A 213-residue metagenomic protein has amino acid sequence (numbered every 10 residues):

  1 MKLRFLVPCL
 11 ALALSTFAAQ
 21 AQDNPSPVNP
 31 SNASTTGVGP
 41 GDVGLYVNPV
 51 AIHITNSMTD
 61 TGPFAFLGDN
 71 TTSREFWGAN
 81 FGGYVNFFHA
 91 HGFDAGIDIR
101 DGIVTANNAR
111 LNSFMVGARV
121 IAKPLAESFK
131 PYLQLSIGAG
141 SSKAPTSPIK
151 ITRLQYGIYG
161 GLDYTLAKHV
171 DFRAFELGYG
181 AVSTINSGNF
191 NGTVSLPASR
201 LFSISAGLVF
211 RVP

Functional and structural regions predicted by a protein language model:
M1-V7: Bacterial N-terminal signal peptides that target proteins for export
V7-T16: Bacterial N-terminal signal peptides
Q20-F88, D101-I103, S203-P213: Short glycine/proline- and aromatic-enriched beta-strand/turn motifs that initiate or cap beta-hairpins
N24, N56-T59, L166-P213: Predominantly the C-terminal beta-signal and adjacent terminal strand-loop region of outer-membrane beta-barrel
V38-D42, P49, F88-D94, A126-K130 (+2 more regions): Strand-connecting loop/turn motifs
V43-H53, I97-I103, L133-A139, L162 (+1 more regions): Transmembrane beta-barrel strands of outer-membrane/channel proteins
N56-A65, N107-F114, K143-T152, T184-G192: Outer-membrane beta-barrel translocator domains and adjoining extracellular loop/strand segments of Gram-negative
W77-Y156, Y164, S205-P213: Gram-negative (and chloroplast) outer-membrane scaffold detector with strong preference for beta-barrel transmembrane
